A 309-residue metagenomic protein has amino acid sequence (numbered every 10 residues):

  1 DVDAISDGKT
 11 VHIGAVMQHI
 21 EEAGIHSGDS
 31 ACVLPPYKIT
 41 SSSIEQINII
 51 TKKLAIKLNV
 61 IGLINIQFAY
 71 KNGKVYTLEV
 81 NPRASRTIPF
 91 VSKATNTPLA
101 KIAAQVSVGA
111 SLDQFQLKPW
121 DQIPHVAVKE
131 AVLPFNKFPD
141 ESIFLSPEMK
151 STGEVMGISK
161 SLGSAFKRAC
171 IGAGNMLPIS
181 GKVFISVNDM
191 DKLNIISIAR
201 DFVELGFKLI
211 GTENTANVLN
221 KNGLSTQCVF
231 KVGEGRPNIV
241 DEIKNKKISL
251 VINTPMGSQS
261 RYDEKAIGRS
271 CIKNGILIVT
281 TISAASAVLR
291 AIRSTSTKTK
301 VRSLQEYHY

Functional and structural regions predicted by a protein language model:
D1-I179: ATP-dependent carboxylate activation and anion-phosphoryl transfer catalytic cores that bind Mg-ATP to form
H12, N194-R200, N214-N220: Phosphate-binding active sites in nucleotide-utilizing proteins
R83, N188-M190, P255-Q259: Short glycine-rich anion-binding loops that position phosphate/pyrophosphate groups of nucleotides and phosphorylated
I171-V183, F202-V203, E242-I248: Glycine-rich phosphate/diphosphate-binding loops that line cofactor/substrate pockets in enzymes
F184, G206-V218: Short internal beta-strands
F230-K231, I239-Y309: Peripheral docking tails and interdomain loops at the edges of cofactor- or intermediate-handling domains
